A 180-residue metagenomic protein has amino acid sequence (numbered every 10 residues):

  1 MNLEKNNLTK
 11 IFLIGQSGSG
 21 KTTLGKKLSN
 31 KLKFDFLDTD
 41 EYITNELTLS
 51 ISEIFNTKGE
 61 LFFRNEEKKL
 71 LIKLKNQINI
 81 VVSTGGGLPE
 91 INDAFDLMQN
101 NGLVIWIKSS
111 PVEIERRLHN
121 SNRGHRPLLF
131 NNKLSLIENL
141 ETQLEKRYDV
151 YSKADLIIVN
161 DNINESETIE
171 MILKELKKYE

Functional and structural regions predicted by a protein language model:
N2-L8, K31, E145-E180: NTP-dependent small-molecule kinase module
L13: Hydrophobic anchor at the beta1->P-loop junction of P-loop NTPases
Q16: P-loop (Walker A) phosphate-binding loop of NTP-binding proteins
S19: ATP-binding Walker
T22: Walker A/P-loop
T39-Q99, N120: ATP-dependent small-molecule kinase phosphotransfer cores that center on conserved nucleotide phosphate-binding segments
N101-Y148: A glycine- and Lys/Arg-enriched "phosphate-lid" helix/loop adjacent to the NTP-binding pocket of small-molecule kinases
